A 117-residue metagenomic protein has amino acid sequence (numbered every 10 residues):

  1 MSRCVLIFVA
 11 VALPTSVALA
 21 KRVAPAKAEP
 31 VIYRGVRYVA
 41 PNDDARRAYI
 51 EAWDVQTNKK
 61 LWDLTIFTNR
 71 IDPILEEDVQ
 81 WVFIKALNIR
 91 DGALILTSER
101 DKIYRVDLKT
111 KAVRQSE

Functional and structural regions predicted by a protein language model:
C4-L13: Sec-dependent N-terminal signal peptides
L13-L19: C-terminal segment of classical bacterial N-terminal signal peptides
L19-E117: Secretory-pathway ectodomains
